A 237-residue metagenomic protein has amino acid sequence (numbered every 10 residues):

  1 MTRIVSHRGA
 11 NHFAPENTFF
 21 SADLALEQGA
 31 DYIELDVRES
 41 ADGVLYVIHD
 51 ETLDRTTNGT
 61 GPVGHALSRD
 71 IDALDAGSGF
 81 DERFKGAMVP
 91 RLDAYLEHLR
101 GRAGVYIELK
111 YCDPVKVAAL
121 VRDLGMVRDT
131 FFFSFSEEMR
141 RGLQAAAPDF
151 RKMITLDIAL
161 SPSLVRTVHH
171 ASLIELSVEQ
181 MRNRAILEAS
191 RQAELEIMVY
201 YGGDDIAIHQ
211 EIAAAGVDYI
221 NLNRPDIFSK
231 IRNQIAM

Functional and structural regions predicted by a protein language model:
M1-M237: Phosphate-group recognition and catalysis centered on beta-loop-alpha active-site segments
